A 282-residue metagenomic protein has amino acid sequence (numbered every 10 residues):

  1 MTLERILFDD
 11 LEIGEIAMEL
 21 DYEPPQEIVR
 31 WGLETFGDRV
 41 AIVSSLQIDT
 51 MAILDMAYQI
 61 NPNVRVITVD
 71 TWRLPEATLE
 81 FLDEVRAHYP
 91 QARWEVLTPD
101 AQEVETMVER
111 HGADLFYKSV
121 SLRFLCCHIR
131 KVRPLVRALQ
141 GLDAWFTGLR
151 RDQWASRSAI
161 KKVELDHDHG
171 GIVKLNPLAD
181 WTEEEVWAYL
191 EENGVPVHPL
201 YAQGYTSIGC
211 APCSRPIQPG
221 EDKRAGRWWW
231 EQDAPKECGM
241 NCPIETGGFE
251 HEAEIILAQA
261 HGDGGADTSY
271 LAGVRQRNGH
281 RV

Functional and structural regions predicted by a protein language model:
T2-V282: Nucleotide-activated chemistry modules centered on ATP-dependent adenylation/adenylyltransferase
